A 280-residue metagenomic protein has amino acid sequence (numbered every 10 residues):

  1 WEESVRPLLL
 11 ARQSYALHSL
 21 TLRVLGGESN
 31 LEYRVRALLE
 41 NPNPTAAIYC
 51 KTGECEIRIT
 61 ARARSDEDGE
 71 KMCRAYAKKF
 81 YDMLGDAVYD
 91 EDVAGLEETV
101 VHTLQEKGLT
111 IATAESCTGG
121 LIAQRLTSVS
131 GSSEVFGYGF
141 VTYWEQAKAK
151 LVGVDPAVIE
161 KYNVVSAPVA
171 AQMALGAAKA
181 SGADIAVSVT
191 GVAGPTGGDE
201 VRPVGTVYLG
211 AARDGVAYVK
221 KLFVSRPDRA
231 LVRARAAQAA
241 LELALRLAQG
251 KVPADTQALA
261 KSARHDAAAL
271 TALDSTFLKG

Functional and structural regions predicted by a protein language model:
W1-G53, R58-T60, D68-C73: Accessory alpha-helical/coil subdomains and C-terminal extensions that flank or cap enzyme catalytic cores
T52, A63-R64, R213-G215: Short acidic-glycine loop/turn motifs at beta-strand connectors
D68-G280: Short alpha-helical segments enriched in small residues
